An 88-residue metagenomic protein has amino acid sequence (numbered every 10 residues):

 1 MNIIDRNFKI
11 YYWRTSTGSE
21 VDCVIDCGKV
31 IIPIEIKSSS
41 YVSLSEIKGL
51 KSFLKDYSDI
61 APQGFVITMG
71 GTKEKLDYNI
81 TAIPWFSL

Functional and structural regions predicted by a protein language model:
M1-L88: A cross-kingdom feature that marks ATP-driven nucleic-acid transaction machinery
